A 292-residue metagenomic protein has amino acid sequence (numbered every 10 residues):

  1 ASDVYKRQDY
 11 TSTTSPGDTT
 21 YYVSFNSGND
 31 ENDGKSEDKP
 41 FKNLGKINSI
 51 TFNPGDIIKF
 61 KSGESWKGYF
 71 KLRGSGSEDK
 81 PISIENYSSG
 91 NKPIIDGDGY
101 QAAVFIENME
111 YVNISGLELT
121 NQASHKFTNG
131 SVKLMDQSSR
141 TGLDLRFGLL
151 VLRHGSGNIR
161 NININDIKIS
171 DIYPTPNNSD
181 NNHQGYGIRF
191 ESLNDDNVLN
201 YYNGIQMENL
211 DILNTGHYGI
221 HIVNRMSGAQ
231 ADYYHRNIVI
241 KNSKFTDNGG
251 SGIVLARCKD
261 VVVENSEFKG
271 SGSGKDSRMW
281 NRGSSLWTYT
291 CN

Functional and structural regions predicted by a protein language model:
A1-Y5: Short, small-residue-biased leader/transition segments that mark boundaries at the very start of proteins
K6-K46, S62-E64, Y87: Right-handed parallel beta-helix/beta-solenoid
G17-T19, N53-I57: Loop/turn elements at helix/coil->beta-strand transitions in domains of secreted/extracellular proteins
G45, S49-P54, S65-S83, K92-R160 (+2 more regions): Extracellular beta-strand-rich solenoid/capping regions of secreted or surface-exposed proteins that bind or remodel
D56-F60, E85: Extracellular beta-strand repeat scaffolds in secreted/surface proteins
K61-E64, I222-V223, L255-R257: Short, well-ordered beta-to-alpha junction loops that form the rim of enzyme active sites and present histidine/acidic
P81, E85-G90, E110-N121, G157-Y173 (+4 more regions): Right-handed parallel beta-helix
N178-G185, G272, D276-N281: Short, flexible helix-coil linker/hinge segments at the edges of structured domains or between repeats
